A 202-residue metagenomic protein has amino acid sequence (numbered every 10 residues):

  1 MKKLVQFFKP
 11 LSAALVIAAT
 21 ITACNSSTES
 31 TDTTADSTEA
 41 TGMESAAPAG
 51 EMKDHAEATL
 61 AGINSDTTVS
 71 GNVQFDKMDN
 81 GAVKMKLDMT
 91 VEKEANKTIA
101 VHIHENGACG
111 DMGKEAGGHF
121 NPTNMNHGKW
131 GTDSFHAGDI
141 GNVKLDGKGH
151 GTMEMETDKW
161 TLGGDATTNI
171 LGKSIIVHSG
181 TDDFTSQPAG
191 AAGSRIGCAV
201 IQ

Functional and structural regions predicted by a protein language model:
K2-V5, S12, N25-T98, I103-Q202: N-terminal leader/targeting pre-sequences
A14-A18: Alpha-helical transmembrane segments
A19-A23: C-terminal motif of bacterial Sec signal peptides marking the signal peptidase cleavage site
